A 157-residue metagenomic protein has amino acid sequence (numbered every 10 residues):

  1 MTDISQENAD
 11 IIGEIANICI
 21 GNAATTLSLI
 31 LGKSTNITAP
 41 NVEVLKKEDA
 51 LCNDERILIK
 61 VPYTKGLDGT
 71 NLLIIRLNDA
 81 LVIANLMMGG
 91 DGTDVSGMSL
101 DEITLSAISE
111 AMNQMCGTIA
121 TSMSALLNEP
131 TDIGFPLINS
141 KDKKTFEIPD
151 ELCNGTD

Functional and structural regions predicted by a protein language model:
S5-D157: Composition-driven recognition of glycine/serine/threonine/acidic- and proline-rich low-complexity segments and repeats
